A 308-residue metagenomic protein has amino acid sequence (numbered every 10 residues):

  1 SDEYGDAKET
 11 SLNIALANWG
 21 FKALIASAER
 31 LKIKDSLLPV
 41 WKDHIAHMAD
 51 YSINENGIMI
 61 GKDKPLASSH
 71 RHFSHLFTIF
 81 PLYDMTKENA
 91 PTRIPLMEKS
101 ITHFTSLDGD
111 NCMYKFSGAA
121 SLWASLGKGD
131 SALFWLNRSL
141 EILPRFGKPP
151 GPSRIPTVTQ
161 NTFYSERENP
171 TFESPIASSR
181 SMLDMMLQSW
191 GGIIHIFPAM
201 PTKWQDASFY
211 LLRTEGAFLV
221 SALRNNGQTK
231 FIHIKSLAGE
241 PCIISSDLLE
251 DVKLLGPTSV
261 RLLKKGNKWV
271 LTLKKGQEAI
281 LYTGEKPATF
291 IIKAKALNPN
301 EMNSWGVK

Functional and structural regions predicted by a protein language model:
S1, W41-A46, F197-W204: A glycine-rich phosphate-binding loop feature that marks nucleotide/adenosyl-phosphate handling sites
S1-L12: Aromatic- and carboxylate-enriched substrate-binding clefts and catalytic-loop regions of carbohydrate-active enzymes
D6, S69-R71, Y210-R213: Short Gly/Pro-enriched turn/cap motifs at secondary-structure boundaries
T10-I193, K230: Active-site core of glycosidic bond-cleaving carbohydrate-active enzymes
D130-K308: Non-catalytic C-terminal accessory modules of carbohydrate-active enzymes
